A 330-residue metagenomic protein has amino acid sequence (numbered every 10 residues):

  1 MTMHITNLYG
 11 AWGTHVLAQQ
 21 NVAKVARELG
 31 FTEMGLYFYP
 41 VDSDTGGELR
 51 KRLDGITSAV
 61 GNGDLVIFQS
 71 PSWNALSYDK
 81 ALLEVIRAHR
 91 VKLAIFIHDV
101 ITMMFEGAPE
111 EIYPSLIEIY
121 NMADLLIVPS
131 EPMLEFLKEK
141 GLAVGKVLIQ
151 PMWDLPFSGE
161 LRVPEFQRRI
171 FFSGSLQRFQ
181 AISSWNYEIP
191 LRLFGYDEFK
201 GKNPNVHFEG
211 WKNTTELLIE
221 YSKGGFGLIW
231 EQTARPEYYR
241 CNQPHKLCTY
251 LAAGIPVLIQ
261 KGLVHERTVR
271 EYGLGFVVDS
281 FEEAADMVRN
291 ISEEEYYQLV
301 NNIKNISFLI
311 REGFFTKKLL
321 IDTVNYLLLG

Functional and structural regions predicted by a protein language model:
T6-Q20, D44, S72-A75: A short, glycine/small-residue-rich beta-strand->loop->alpha-helix junction that serves as a flexible
V16-L29, K246: Short amphipathic alpha-helix
S43-E135: Extended catalytic core of nucleotide-activated donor transferases of GT-like folds
D124-K138, L142-G159: Donor nucleotide-sugar binding/catalytic pocket of nucleotide-sugar-dependent glycosyltransferases
W153-E220: Conserved catalytic-core segment of nucleotide-activated headgroup transferases in glycan assembly
T215-A253, I259-R267: Nucleotide-sugar-dependent
E271-V278: A short acidic/histidine/glycine-rich donor-binding loop in glycosyltransferase catalytic cores
D279-E282, D286, E293-L329: A charged, aromatic-enriched C-terminal amphipathic alpha-helix characteristic of glycosyltransferases across folds
